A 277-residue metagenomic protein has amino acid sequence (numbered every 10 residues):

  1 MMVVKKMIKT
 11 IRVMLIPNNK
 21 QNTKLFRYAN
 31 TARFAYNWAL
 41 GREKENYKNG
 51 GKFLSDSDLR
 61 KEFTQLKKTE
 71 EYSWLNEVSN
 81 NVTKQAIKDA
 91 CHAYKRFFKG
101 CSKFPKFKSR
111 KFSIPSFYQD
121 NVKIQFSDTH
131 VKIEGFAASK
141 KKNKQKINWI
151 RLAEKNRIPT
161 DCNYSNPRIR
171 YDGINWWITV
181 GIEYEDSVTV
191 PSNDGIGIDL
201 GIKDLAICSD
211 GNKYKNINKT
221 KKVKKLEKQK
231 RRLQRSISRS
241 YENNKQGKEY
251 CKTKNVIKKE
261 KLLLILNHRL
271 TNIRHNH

Functional and structural regions predicted by a protein language model:
M1-H277: Nucleic-acid substrate recognition interfaces
